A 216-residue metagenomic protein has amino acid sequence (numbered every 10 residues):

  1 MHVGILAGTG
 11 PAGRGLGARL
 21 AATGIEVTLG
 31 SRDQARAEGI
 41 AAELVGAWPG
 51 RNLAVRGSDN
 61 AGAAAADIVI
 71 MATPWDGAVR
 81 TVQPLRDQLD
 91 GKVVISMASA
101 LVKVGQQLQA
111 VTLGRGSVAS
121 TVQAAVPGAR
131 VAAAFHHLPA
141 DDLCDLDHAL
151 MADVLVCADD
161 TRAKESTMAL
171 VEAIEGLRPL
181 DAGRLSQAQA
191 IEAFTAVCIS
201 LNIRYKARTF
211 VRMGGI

Functional and structural regions predicted by a protein language model:
M1-E43, A173: NAD(P)+-binding Rossmann beta1-loop-alpha1 motif at the extreme N-terminus of oxidoreductases
I5-L6, M71, V156: Hydrophobic Val/Ile/Leu positions in short beta-strands of Rossmann-like dinucleotide-binding domains
A47-V55, P127-R130, L177: A short helix-to-beta-strand connector/capping loop
W48-V93, A100-Q106: Rossmann-like NAD(P)-binding element
V94-G116, A133: Conserved Rossmann-fold NAD(P)-dependent oxidoreductase catalytic core, especially the SDR/UDP-sugar
Q107-R115, L146-R162: Short beta-strand and adjoining strand-loop segment in the mid-core of the Rossmann-like NAD(P)-dependent dehydrogenase
G114-F135: Rossmann-fold dehydrogenase core element
A152-I216: Active-site-lining helix/loop region of Rossmann-like oxidoreductase modules
